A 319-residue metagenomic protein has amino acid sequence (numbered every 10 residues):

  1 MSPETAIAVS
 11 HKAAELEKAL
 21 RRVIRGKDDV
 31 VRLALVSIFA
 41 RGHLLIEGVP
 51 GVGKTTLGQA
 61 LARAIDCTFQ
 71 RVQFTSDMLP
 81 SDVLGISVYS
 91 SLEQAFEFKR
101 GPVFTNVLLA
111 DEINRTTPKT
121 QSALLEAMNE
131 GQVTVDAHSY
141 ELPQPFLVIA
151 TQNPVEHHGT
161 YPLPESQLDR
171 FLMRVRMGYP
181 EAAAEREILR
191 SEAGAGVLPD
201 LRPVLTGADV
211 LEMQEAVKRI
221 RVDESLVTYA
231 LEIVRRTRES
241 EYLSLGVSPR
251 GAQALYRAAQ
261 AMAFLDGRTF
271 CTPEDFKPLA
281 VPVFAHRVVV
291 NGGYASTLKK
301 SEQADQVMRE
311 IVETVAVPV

Functional and structural regions predicted by a protein language model:
P3, I7, E239-V319: C-terminal engagement/docking regions of AAA+ P-loop ATPases
A6-V52: Pre-Walker A (pre-P-loop) alpha-helix and adjacent loop at the N terminus of AAA/AAA+ ATPase modules, a conserved
L33-V36, Y89-L109, H138: Conserved alpha-helical scaffold flanking the Walker A/P-loop in AAA+ ATPase domains
L35-T75: Walker A/P-loop
G48, D111-E112, A123: Walker B catalytic acidic pair
V49, V83, T151: P-loop (Walker A) phosphate-binding loop of NTP-binding proteins
S90-A95, T116, T120, M128-I220 (+1 more regions): Canonical AAA+ ATPase core
R190-E274: AAA+ P-loop NTPase domains with strong preference for DNA replication initiators and clamp-loader complexes
